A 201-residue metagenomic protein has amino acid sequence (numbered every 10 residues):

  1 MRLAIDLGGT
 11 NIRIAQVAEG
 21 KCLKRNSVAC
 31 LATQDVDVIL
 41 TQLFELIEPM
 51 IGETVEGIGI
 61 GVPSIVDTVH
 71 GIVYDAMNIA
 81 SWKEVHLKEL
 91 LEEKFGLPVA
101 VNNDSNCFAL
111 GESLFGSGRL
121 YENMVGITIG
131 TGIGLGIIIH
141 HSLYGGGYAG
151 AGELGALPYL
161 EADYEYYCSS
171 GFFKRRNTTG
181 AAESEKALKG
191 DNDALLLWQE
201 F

Functional and structural regions predicted by a protein language model:
R2-D6, G57-G59, M124-T128, G134: Short glycine-aspartate micro-motif
R2-V17: N-terminal beta1-alpha1 ligand-phosphate binding loop
T10, P63-I65, G130-G132: Short glycine-rich anion-binding loops that position phosphate/pyrophosphate groups of nucleotides and phosphorylated
I14, V28, I60, F173: Residue-level signal for inorganic ion chemistry
A15-A18, Q34-V38, A100, F115-F201: Glycine/GP-enriched mid-protein hinge/lid loop-to-helix segment characteristic of carbohydrate kinases
C22, V73, L143-Y144: Hydrophobic "anchor" residues
N26-V28, M77, G147: Short hydrophobic alpha-helix segments
A32-F44, E48, T54-I58, S64-N123: Glycine-rich phosphate-binding loop and adjoining helix at the ATP-binding site of ATP-dependent phosphoryl-transfer
